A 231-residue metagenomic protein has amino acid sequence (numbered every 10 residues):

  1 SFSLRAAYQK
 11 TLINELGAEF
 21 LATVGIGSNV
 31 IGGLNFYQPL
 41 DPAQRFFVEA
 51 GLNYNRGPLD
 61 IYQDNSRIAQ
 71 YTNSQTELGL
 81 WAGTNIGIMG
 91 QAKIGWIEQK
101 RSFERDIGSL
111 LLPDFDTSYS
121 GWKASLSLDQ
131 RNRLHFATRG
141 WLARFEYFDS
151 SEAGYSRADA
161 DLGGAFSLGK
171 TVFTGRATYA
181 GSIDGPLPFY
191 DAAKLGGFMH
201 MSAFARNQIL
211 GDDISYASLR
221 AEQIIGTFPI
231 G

Functional and structural regions predicted by a protein language model:
S1, S109-L112, Y119-G231: C-terminal outer-membrane beta-barrel translocator/porin domains of Gram-negative envelope proteins and their
S1-S125, R131, A193-M199, N207-A217: Gram-negative/organellar outer-membrane beta-barrel architecture
